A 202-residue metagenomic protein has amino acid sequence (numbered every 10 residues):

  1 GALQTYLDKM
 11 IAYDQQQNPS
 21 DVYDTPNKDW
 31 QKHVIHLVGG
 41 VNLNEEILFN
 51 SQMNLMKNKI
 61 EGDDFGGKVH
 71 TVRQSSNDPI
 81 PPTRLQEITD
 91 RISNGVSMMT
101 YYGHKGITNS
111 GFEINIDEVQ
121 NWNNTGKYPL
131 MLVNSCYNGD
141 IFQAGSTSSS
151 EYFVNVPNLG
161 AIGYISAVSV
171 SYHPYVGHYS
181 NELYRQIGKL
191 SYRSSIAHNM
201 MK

Functional and structural regions predicted by a protein language model:
G1-K202: Cysteine-dependent hydrolase recognition
